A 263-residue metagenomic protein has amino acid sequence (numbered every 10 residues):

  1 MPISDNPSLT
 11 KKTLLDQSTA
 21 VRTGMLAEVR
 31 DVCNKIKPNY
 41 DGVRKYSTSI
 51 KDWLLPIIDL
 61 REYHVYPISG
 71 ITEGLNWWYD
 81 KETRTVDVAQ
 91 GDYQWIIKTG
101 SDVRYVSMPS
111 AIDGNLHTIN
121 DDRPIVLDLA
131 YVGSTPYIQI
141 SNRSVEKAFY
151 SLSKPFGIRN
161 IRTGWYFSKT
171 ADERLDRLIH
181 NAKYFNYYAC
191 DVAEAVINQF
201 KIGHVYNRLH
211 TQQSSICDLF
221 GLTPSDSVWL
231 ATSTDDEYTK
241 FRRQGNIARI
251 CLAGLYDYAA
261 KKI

Functional and structural regions predicted by a protein language model:
M1-I263: PLP-dependent class I/II
